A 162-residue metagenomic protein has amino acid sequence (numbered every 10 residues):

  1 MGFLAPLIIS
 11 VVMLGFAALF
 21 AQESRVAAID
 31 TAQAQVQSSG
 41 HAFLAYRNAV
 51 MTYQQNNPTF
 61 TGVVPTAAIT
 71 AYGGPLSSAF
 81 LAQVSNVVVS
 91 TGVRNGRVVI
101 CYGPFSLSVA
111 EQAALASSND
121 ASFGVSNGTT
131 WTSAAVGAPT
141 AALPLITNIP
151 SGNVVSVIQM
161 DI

Functional and structural regions predicted by a protein language model:
M1-M13: N-terminal signal-anchor/signal peptide hydrophobic helix marking the start of the first transmembrane segment
L4-A5, Y53-N57, V87-V89, V99: Broad hydrophobic/π-residue packing in well-ordered secondary structure
V12-H41: Aliphatic-rich helix starts adjacent to a transmembrane/signal segment
T31-P58: Membrane-proximal N-terminal amphipathic helix
F43, R47, T66, A110-Q112: Extracytoplasmic/secreted envelope proteins and their assembly/folding machinery, especially bacterial periplasmic
V50-S78: Short, glycine/small-hydrophobic-rich surface segments
Y72-I162: Intrinsically disordered, low-complexity regions enriched in Pro/Ser/Thr/Gly and acidic residues
